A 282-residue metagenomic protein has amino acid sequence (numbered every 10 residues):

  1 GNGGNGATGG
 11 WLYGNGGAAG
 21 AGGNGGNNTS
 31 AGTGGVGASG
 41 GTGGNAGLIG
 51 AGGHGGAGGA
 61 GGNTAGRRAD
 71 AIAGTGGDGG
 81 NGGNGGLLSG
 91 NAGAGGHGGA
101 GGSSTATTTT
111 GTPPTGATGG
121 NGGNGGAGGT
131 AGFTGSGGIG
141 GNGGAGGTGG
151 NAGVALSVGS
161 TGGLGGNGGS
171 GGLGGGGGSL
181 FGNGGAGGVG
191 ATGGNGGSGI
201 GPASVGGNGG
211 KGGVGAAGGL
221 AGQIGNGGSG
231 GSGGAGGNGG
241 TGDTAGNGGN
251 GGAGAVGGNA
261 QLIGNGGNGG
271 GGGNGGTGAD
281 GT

Functional and structural regions predicted by a protein language model:
G1-G281: Collagen triple-helix signature
